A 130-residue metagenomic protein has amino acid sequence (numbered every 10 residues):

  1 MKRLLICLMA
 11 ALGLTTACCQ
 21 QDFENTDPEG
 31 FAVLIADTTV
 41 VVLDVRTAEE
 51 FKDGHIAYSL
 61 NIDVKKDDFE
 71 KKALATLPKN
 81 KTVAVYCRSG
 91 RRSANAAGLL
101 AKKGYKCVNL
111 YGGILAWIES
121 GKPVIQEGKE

Functional and structural regions predicted by a protein language model:
K2-L5, T16-L34, V40, E49-T82 (+1 more regions): Rhodanese-like catalytic fold shared by cysteine-dependent sulfurtransferases and DSP/PTP-type phosphatases
A11-L12: Repetitive helical segments and hydrophobic/amphipathic motifs
V42-D44: Structural scaffold elements adjacent to functional motifs in cytosolic proteins
Y86: Short, surface-exposed ligand- or partner-binding patches at beta-edge/loop junctions that are enriched in aromatics
